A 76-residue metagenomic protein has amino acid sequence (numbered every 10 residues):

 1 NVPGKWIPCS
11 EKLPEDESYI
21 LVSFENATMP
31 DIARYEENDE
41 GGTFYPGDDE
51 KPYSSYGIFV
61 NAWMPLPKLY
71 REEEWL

Functional and structural regions predicted by a protein language model:
N1, C9-S10, L21, E36-G42: Short linear motifs at secondary-structure transitions and domain/linker junctions
N1-P14, G57-L76: Flexible loop/turn and low-complexity linker elements, especially glycine-anchored beta turns and charged/proline-rich
W6, Y19, D49: Residue-level detector of functional hotspots within protein domains
E11, E17, D48: Solvent-exposed, flexible loop/coil residues
D16-R34: Short hydrophobic/aromatic-rich beta-strand motifs
V22, F44-P46, P65: Short hydrophobic/aromatic-rich beta-strand segments that constitute the beta-sheet cores of beta-sandwich/beta-barrel
T28-P52: Basic/aromatic-rich interaction segments and small domains that mediate binding to polyanionic partners
